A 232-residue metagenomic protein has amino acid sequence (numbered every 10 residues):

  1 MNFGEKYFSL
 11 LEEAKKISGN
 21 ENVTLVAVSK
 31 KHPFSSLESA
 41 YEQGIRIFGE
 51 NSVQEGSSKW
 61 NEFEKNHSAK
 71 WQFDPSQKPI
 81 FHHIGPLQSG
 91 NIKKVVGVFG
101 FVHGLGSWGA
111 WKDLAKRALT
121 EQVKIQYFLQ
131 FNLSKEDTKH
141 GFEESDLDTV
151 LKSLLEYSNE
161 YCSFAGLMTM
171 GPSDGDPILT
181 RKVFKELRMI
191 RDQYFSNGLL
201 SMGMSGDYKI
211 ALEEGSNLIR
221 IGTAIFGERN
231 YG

Functional and structural regions predicted by a protein language model:
M1-G206, E214: Conserved alpha/beta-domain cores
L212-E213, I221-G232: Expand to "…catalyze enediolate/carbanion chemistry for C-C bond making/breaking, isomerization, decarboxylation
L218: Conserved N-terminal glycine/acidic-rich loop preference
